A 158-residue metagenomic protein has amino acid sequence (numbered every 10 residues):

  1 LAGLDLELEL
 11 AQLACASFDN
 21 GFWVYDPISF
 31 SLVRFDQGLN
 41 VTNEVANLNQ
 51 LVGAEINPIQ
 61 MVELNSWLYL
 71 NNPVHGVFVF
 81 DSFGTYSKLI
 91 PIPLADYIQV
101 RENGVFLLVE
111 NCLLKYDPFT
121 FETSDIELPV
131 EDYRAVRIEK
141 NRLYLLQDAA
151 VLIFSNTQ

Functional and structural regions predicted by a protein language model:
L1-L6, N40-G53, F83-I90, F121-L128: A short beta-strand motif characteristic of beta-propeller blades
E7-D19, V52-N65, I92-N103, V130-N141: Repeated scaffold domains used in trafficking and secretory/extracellular systems, primarily beta-propellers
F22-V24, W67-L70, G104-L107, R142-L145: Conserved beta-propeller blade signature
P27-S29, N72-P73, E110, D148-A150: Short loop/turn segments immediately following the C-termini of beta-strands
S31-V33, F78, L114, L152-I153: WD40 beta-propeller blade core
D36-N40, F80-T85, D117-F121, N156-Q158: Short loop/turn segments that connect beta-strands within beta-propeller blades
L70-H75, F80, S87-K115: Loop/turn-rich, solvent-exposed surfaces of beta-rich toroidal or solenoidal domains
V130-Q158: Blade-level signature of beta-propeller repeat domains, shared across WD40, Kelch, NHL, RCC1 and BNR/Asp-box propellers
